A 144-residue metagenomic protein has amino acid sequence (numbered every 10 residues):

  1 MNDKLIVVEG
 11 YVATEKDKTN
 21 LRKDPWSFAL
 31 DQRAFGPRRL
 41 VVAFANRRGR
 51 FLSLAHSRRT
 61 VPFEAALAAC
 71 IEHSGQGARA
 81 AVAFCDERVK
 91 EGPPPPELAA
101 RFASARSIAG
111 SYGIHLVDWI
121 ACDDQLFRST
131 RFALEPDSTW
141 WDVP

Functional and structural regions predicted by a protein language model:
M1-P144: Polybasic/polar functional segments that serve as interface/processing modules
